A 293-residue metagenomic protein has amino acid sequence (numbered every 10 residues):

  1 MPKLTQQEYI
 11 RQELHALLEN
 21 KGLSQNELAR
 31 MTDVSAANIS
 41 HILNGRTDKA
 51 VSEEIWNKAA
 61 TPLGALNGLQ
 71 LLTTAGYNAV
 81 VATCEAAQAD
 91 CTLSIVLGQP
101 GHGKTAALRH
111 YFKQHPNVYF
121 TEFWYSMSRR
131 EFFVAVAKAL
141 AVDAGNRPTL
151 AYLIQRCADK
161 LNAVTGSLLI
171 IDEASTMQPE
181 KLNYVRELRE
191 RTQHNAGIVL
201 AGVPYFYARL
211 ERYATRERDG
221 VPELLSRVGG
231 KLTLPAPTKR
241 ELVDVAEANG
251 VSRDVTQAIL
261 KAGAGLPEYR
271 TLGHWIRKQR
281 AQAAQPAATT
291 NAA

Functional and structural regions predicted by a protein language model:
M1-N44, K49-A65, L69, K231-A293: C-terminal alpha-helical "lid" subdomain
L71-Q88: Pre-Walker A adenine-sensing motif
C84, V136, V185, V228: Conserved RecA-like P-loop NTPase ATPase core
A89-H110, W124-Y125: Walker A/P-loop nucleotide-binding motif
G98-P100, M177, R189-D219: Sensor-1/coupling segment of RecA-like P-loop NTPase cores
H115-Y125: Conserved catalytic segments around the Walker B and adjacent sensor/switch elements of P-loop NTPase domains
P116-V118, Y213-P235: A short helix-turn-beta junction within AAA+ P-loop NTPase domains corresponding to the substrate/partner-engaging
S128-R129, V134, A144-Y184, R191-G197 (+5 more regions): Mid-core helix/loop region of P-loop NTP-binding domains shared across ATPases and GTPases
